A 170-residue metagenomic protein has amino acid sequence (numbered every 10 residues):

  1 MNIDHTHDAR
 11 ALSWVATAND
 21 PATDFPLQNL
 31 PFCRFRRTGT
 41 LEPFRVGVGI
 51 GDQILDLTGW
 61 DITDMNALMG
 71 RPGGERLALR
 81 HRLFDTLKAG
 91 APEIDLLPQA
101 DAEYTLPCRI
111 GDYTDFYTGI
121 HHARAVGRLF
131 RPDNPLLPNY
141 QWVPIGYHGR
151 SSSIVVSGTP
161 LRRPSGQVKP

Functional and structural regions predicted by a protein language model:
D4-R37, G49, W60-P170: Active-site microenvironments in enzyme catalytic cores
T38-P43: Short, solvent-exposed loop/turn segments that connect beta-strands within catalytic domains and beta-strand-rich
F44-L57: N-terminal alpha-helical targeting/anchoring segments
